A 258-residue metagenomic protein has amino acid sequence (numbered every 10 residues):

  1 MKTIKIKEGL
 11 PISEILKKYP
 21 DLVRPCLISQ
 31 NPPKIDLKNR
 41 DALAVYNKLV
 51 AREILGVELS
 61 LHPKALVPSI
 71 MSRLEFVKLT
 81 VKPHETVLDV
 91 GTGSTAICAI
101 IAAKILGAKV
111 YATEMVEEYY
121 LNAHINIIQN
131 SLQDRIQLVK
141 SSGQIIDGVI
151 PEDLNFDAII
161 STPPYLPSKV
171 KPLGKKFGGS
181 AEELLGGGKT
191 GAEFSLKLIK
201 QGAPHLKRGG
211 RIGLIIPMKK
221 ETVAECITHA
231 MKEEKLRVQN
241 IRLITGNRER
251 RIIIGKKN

Functional and structural regions predicted by a protein language model:
M1-L66: N-terminal auxiliary segments of SAM/dcSAM-dependent transferases
A42, Y46, Y120, T190-R250: Conserved Class I SAM-dependent methyltransferase catalytic core
L49-E53, I70-E85: Conserved alpha-helix/loop element of class I SAM-dependent methyltransferases that forms part of the SAM/SAH-binding
H62-S72, D89-G93: Short, glycine/charge-rich beta-strand/loop segments that flank catalytic centers and engage negatively charged groups
P68-R73, G191-S195: Phosphate/oxyanion-binding active-site loops and adjacent basic polyanion-contact surfaces
K78-L173: Conserved SAM/SAH cofactor-binding pocket of Class I
S161-K197: Mobile active-site "lid"/loop adjacent to the S-adenosyl-L-methionine
E249-N258: C-terminal lobe and adjacent flexible extensions of AdoMet/dcAdoMet transferase-like proteins
